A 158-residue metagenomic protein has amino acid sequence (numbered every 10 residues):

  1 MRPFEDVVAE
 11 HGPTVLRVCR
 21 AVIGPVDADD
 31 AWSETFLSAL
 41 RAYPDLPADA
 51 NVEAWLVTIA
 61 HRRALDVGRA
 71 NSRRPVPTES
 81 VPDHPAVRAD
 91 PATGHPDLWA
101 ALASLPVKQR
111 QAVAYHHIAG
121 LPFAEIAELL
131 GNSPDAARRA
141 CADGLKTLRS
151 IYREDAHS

Functional and structural regions predicted by a protein language model:
M1-D6, L16-E34, Y43-A50, P134: Short, charged helix-capping/linker segments at alpha-helix termini
R2, R74-A103: Acidic, proline/glycine-rich intrinsically disordered inter-domain spacer in sigma factors
L16, F36, P106, R110 (+1 more regions): C-terminal flanking helix
D30-L37, A50-R62, R139: Structural recognition of an alpha-helix C-terminal capping motif at a helix-to-coil junction
D45-A48, T58-E79, P91: Arg/Lys-rich amphipathic alpha helix in sigma70-family domain 2
H61, L65, L130-S158: DNA-recognition helix of helix-turn-helix
A103, V107, A119-R139: Helix-turn-helix DNA-binding module
A112-H116: A short pre-motif secondary-structure segment
